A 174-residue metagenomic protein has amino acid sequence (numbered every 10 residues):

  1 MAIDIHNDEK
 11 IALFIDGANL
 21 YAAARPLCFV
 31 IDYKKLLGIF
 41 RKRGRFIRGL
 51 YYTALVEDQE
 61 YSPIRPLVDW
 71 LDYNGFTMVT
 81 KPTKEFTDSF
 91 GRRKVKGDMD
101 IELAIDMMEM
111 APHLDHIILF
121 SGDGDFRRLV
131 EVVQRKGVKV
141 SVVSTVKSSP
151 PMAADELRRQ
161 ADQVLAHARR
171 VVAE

Functional and structural regions predicted by a protein language model:
M1-M99, G124, K139, T145-S149: Domain-level signal for Mg2+-assisted phosphodiester chemistry and nucleotide/NA-binding surfaces in nucleic-acid
T53, S121, A168: Residues that line or immediately flank small-molecule/substrate-binding pockets and catalytic motifs
K96-D98, E102, S121, R158: Residue-level recognition of hydrophobic positions within alpha-helical transmembrane segments
I101-I117: Conserved interaction-surface patches within small, structured recognition/assembly domains
A104-M108, P151-E174: Structural recognition of alpha->loop->beta junctions
P112-D155, R159: Active-site histidine-anchored catalytic micro-motif
